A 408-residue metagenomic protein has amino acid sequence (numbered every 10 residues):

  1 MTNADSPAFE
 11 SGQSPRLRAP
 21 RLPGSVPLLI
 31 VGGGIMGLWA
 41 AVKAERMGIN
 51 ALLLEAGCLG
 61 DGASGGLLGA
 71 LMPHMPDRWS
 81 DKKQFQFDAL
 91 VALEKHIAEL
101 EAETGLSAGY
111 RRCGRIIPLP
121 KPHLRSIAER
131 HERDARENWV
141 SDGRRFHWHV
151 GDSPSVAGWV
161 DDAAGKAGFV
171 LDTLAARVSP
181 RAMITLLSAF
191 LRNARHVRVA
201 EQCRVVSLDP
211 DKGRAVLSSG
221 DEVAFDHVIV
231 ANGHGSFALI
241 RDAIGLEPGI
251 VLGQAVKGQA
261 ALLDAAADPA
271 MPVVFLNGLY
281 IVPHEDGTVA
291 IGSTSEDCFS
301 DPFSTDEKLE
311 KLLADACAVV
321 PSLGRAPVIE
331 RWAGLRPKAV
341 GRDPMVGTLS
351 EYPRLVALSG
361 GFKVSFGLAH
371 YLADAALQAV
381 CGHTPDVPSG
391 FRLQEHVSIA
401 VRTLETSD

Functional and structural regions predicted by a protein language model:
M1-V26, R46: Extreme N-terminal leader/targeting segments of oxidoreductases
S14-R16, M36-M47, A56, G65-A70 (+3 more regions): Active-site substrate-recognition segment that forms the wall of the catalytic cavity or substrate channel
P23-V26, S218-H227: Core beta-strand elements of the Rossmann-like FAD/NAD(P) dinucleotide-binding domain in flavoenzyme oxidoreductases
G69-G158: Dinucleotide-binding Rossmann-like beta1-alpha1 core, especially the glycine-rich loop that anchors the ADP
D77-R78, L106-I117, R144-A189, T294-C298 (+2 more regions): Helix-loop-beta segment of a Rossmann-like dinucleotide-binding subdomain
Q84-V91, P122-L124, V170-A189, F303-E307 (+1 more regions): Short beta-strand to alpha-helix junction loop
A167-R214, V223-H227, A231, G235-A238: Helical element adjacent to the flavin cofactor pocket in flavoenzyme catalytic cores
S322, A326-D408: C-terminal catalytic lobe of FAD-dependent flavoproteins
